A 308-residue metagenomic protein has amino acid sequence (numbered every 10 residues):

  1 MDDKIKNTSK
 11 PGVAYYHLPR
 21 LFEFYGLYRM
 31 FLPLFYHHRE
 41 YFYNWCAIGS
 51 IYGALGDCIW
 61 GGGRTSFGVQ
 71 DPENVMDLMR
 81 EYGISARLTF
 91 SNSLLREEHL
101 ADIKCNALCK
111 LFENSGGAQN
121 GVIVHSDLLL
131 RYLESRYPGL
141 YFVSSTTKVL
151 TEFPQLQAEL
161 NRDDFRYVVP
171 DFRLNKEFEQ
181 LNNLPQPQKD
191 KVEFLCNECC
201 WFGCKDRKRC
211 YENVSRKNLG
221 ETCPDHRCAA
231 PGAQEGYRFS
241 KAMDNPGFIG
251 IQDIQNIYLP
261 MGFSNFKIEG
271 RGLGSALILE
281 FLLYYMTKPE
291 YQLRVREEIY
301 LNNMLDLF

Functional and structural regions predicted by a protein language model:
D2-E159, F165-F308: Active-site pocket-lining/capping segments in soluble small-molecule metabolic enzymes
